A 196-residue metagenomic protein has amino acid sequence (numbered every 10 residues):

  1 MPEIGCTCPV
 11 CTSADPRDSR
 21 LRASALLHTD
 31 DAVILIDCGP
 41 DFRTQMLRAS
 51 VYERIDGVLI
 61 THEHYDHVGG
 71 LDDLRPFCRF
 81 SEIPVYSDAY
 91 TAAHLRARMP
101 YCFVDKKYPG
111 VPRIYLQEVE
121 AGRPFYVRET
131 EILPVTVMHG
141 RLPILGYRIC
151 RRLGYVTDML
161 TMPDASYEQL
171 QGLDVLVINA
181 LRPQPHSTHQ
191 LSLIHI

Functional and structural regions predicted by a protein language model:
M1-T7, H186-S187, I194-H195: Short intrinsically disordered, low-complexity coil segments enriched in acidic
M1-V156, D164, E168: Binuclear metal-dependent hydrolase catalytic cores
T61, H195-I196: Conserved adenylation A10 loop of the ANL superfamily
T161-I194: Cap/insert and terminal regions of metallo-dependent hydrolase folds
